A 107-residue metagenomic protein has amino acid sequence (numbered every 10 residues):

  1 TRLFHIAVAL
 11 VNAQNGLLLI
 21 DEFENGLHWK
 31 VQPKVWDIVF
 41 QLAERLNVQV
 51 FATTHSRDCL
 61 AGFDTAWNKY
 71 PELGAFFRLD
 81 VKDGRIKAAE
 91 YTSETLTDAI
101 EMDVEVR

Functional and structural regions predicted by a protein language model:
T1-I20, W29-K34: GG-anchored amphipathic helix commonly corresponding to the ABC/SMC/Rad50 NBD signature/C-loop
E24-N25: Short loop immediately C-terminal to the Walker-B catalytic DE motif in ABC-type ATPase nucleotide-binding domains
K34-R107: C-terminal lobe/lid and adjacent interdomain/linker elements of RecA-like ASCE P-loop ATPase modules
